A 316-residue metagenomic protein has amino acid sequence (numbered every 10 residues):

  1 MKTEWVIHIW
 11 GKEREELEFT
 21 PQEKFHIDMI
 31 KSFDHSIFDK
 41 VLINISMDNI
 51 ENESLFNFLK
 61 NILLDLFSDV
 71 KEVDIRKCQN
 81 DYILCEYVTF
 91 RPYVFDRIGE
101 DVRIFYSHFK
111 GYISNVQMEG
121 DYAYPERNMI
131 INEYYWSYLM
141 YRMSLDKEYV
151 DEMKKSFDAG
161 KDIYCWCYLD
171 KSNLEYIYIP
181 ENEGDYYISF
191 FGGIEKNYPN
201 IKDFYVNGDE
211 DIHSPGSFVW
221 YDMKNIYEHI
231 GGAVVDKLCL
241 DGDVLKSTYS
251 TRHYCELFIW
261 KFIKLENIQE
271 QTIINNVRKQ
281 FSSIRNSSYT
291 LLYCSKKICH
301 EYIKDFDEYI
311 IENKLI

Functional and structural regions predicted by a protein language model:
M1-I316: ER/Golgi luminal nucleotide-sugar-dependent glycosyltransferases, focusing on the catalytic module
